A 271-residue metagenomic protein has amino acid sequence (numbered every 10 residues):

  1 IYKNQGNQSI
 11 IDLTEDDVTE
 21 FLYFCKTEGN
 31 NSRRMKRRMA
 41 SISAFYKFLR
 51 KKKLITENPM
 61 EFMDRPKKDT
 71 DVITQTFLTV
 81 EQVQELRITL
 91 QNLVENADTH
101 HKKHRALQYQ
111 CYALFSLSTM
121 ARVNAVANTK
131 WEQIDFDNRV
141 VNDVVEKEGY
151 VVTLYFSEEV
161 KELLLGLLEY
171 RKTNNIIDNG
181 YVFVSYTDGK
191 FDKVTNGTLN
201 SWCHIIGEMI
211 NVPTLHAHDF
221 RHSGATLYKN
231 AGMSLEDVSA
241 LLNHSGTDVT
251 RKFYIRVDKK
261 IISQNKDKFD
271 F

Functional and structural regions predicted by a protein language model:
I1-T74, L93, N211: N-terminal core-binding DNA-recognition domain of tyrosine recombinases/integrases
I55, D69-N92, E148-E159, I176-N179: DNA breakage-rejoining catalytic core of tyrosine-based enzymes
I55, Q84-V123: Basic, Lys/Arg- and aromatic-enriched nucleic-acid-binding interface segment
L114, S118, A125, R221-H244: C-terminal catalytic core of tyrosine-transesterase DNA break-rejoin enzymes
T119, N124, N128-G166: Conserved tyrosine-mediated DNA breakage-rejoining catalytic core shared by Y-recombinases
Q133-F136, P213-T214, M233-F253: Short, polar N-cap/turn motifs at the start of nucleic acid-interacting alpha helices
Y155, A240, K252-F271: DNA/chromatin major-groove-contacting recognition/catalytic segments
S157-V212: Active-site/catalytic core of tyrosine-dependent DNA strand-transfer enzymes
